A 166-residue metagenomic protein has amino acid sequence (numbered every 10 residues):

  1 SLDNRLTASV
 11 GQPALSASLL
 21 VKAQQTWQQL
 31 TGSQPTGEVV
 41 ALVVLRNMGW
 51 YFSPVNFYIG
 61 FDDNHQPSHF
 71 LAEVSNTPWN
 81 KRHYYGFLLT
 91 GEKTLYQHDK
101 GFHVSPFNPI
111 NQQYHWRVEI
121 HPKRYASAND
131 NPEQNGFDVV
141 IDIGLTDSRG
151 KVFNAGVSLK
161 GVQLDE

Functional and structural regions predicted by a protein language model:
S1-E166: Mature, function-bearing regions of proteins
